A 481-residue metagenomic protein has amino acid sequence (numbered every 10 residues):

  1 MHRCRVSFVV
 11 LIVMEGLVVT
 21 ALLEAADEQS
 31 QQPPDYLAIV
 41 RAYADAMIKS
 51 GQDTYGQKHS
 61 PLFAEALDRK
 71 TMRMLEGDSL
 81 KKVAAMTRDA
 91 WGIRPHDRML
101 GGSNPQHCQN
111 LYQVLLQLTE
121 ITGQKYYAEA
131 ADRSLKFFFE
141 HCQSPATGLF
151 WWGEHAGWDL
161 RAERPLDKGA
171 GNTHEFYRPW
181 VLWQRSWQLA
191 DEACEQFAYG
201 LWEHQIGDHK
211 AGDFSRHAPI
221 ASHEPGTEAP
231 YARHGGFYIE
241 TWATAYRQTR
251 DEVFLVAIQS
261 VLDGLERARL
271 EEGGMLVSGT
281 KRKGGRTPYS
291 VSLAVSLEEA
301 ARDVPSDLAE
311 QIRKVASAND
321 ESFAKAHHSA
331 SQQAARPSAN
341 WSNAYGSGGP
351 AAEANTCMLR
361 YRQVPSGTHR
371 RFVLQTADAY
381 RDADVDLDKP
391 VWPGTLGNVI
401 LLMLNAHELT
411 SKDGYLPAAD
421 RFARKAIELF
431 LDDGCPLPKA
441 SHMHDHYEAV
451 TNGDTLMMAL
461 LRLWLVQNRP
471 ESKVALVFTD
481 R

Functional and structural regions predicted by a protein language model:
M1-C4: N-terminal secretory signal peptides that target proteins for export/translocation
V6, V19, L409: Alpha-helical and His/Cys-centered functional microenvironments
V6-F8, L62: N-terminal amphipathic/basic-hydrophobic helices that include classical n-h-c signal peptides and signal-anchor
V9-A21: Bacterial N-terminal signal peptides
E15, E24-R481: Glycan-recognition and catalytic cores of secretory/periplasmic carbohydrate-active enzymes
